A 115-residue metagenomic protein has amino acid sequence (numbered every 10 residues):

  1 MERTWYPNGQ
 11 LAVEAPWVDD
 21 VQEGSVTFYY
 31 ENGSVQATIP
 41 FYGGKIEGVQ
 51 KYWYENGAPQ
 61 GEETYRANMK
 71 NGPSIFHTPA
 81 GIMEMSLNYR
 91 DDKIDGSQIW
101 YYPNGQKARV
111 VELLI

Functional and structural regions predicted by a protein language model:
M1-I115: Glycine/tyrosine- and acidic-biased, solvent-exposed loop/turn segments at the edges of beta-strands
